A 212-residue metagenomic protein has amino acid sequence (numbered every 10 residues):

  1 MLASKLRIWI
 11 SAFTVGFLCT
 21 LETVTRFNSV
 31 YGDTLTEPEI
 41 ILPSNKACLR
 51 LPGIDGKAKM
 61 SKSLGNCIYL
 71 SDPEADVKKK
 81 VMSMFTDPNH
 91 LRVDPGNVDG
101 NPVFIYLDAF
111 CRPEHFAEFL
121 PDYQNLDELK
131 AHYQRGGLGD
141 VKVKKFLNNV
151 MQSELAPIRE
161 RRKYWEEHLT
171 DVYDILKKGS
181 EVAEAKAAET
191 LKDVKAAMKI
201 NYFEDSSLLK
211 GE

Functional and structural regions predicted by a protein language model:
M1, K5-T14: N-terminal catalytic cores of NTP/NDP-binding nucleotidyl/phosphoryl-transfer enzymes
F17-E212: Conserved nucleotide- and phosphate/pyrophosphate-binding catalytic cores in adenylate/nucleotidyl-handling enzymes
